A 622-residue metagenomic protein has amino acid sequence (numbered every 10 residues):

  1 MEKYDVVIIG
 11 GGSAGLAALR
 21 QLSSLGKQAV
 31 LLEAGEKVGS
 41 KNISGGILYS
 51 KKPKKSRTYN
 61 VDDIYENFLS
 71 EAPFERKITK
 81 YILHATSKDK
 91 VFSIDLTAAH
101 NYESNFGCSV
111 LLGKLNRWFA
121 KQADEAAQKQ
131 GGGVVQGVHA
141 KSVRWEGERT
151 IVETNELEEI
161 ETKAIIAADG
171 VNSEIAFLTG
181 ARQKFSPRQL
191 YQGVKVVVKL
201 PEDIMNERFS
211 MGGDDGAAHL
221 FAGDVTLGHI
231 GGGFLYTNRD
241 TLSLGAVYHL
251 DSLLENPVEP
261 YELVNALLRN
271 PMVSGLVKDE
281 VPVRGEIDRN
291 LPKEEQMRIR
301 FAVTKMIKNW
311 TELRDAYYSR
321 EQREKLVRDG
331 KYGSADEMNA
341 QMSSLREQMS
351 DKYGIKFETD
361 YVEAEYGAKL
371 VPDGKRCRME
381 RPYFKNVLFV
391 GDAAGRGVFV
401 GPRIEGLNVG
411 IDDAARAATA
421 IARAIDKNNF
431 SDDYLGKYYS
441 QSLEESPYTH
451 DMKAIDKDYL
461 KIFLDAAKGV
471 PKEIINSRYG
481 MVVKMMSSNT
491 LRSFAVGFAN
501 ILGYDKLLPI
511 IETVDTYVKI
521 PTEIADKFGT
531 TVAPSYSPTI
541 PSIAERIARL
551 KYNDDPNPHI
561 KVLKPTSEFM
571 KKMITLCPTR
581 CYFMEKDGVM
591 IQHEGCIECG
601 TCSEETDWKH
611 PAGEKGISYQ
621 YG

Functional and structural regions predicted by a protein language model:
E2-V30: N-terminal Rossmann-like FAD-binding beta1-loop-alpha1 element of flavoenzymes
L25, A34-K88: N-terminal FAD cofactor-binding segment of flavoenzymes
P73-F74, L83-S87, E312, Y448-K586 (+3 more regions): Ferredoxin-type iron-sulfur electron-transfer modules and their immediate structural context
N101-K121, L254-E259: Short beta-strand to alpha-helix junction loop
Q122-P282: Predominantly flavin-linked oxidoreductase catalytic cores and closely associated redox partners
T226-A364, E405-N408, A424: Conserved FAD/dinucleotide-binding core of flavoprotein oxidoreductases
L291-K308, K356, Y366-V400, R546-Y552 (+1 more regions): FAD-binding beta-loop-beta segment adjacent to the flavin cofactor pocket
G395, V400, T419-V470: Active-site-proximal substrate-binding core of FAD-dependent oxidoreductases
